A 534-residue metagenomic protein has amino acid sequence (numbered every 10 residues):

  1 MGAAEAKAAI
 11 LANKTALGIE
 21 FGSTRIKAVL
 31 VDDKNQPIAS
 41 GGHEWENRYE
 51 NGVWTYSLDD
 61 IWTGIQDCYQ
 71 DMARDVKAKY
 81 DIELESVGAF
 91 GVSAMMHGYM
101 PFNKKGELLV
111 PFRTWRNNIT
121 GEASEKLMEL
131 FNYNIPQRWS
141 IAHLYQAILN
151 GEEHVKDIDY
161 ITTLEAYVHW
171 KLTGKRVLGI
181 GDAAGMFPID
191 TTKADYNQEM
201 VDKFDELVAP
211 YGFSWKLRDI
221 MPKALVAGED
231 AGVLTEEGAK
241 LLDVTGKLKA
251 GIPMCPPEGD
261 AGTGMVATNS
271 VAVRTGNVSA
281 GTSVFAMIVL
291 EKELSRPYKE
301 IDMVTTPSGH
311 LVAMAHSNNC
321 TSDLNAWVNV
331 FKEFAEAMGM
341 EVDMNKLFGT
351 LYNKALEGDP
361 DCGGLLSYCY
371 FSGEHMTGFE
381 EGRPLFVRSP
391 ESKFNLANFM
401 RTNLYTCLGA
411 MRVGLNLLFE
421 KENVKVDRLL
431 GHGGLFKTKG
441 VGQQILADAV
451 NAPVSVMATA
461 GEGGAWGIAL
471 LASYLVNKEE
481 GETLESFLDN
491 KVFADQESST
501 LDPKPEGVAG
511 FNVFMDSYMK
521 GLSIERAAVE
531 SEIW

Functional and structural regions predicted by a protein language model:
M1-L109, E125-K126, D157, R218 (+5 more regions): N-terminal glycine/serine-rich phosphate-binding loop of ATP-dependent small-molecule kinases, especially carbohydrate
A3-L11, L17-G18, G121-L178, F187-S214 (+2 more regions): Active-site core segments that coordinate phosphate-bearing ligands/cofactors across diverse enzyme families
S23-R25, T114, P136, I301: Intrinsically disordered, low-complexity sequence elements enriched in Ser/Thr/Gly/Pro
A39-S40, V110, L178, A313: A sequence-level detector of short linear motifs
K77-T114, N134-P136, H169-G181, G185-D190 (+1 more regions): Short beta-strand-loop/turn "lid" adjacent to the catalytic site in phosphate-handling enzymes
N117: Carbohydrate-associated surface elements
